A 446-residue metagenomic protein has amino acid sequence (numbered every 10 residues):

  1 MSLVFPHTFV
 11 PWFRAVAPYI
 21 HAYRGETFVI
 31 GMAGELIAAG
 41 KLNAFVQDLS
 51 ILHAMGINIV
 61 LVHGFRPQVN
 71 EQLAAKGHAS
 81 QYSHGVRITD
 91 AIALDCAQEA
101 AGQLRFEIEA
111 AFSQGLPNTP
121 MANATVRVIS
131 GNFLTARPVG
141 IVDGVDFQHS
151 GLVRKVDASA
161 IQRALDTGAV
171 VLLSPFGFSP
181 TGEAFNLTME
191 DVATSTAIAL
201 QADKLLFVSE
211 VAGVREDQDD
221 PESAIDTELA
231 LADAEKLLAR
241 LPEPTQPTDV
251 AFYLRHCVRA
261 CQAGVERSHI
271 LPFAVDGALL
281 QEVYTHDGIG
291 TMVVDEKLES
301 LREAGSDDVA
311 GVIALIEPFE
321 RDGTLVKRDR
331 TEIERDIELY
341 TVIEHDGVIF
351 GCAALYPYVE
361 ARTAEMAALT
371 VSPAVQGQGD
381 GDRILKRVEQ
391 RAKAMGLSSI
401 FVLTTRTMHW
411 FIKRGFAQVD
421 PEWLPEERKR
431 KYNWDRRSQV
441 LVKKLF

Functional and structural regions predicted by a protein language model:
M1-R267, S306-G311, E344, P357: Nucleotide/pyrophosphate-binding catalytic subdomain
F65, V211, V275-D276, R406-T407: A generic "binding-loop/recognition-motif" signal
R66-V69, V275-L279, D287: Terminal amphipathic helices with adjacent charged low-complexity linkers/tails
D226-E228, E296-V326, R437-V440: Short amphipathic alpha-helix that is part of the acyltransferase structural core
E282-S306, F446: Conserved N-terminal entry element of GNAT/NAT acetyltransferase domains
K327-V371: A conserved beta-strand-loop-helix scaffold within acyl/acetyltransferase catalytic domains
V371, G377-A394, V402: Conserved acetyl-CoA-binding loop-helix of GNAT-fold acetyltransferases
F401-L403, I412, A417-V440: Conserved catalytic-core motifs of GNAT/GCN5-like acyltransferases
